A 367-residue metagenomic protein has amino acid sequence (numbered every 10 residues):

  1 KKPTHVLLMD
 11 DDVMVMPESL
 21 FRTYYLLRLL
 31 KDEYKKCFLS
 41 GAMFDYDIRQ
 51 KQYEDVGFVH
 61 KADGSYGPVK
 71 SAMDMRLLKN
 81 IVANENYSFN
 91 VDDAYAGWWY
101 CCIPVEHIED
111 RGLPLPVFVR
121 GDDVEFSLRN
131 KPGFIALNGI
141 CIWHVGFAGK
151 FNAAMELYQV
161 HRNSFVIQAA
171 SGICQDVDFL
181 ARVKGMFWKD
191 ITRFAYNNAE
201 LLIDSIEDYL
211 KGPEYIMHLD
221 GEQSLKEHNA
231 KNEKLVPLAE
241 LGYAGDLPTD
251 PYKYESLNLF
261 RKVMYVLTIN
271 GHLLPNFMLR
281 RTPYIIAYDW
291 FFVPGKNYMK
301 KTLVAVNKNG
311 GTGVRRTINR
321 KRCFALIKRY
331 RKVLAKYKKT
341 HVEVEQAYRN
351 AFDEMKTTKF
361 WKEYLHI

Functional and structural regions predicted by a protein language model:
P3-M14: Short beta-strand-to-loop acidic/aromatic patch adjacent to the donor-nucleotide binding site
M14-M16, Y46-Q50, F89, D110 (+3 more regions): Flexible loop/turn segments at secondary-structure boundaries
M16-P17, P104: GHKL-family ATP-binding catalytic core of two-component histidine kinases
E18-V69: Conserved donor NDP-sugar-binding/catalytic core segment of glycosyltransferases
S71-Y100: A recurrent flexible, glycine/aromatic-enriched loop bordering the glycosyltransferase active site that acts as
A96-Y100, E109-L128, G133-I142, N152-M155: Donor nucleotide-sugar recognition loop
R162-I367: Terminal low-complexity segments of carbohydrate-biosynthetic enzymes
